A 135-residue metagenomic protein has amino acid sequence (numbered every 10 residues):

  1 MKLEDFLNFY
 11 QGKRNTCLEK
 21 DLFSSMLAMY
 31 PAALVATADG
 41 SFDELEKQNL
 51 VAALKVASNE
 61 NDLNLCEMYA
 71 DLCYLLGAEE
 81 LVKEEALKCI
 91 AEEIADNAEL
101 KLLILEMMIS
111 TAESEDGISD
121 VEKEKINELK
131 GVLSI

Functional and structural regions predicted by a protein language model:
M1-I135: Small-residue-enriched hydrophobic alpha-helices in membranes
